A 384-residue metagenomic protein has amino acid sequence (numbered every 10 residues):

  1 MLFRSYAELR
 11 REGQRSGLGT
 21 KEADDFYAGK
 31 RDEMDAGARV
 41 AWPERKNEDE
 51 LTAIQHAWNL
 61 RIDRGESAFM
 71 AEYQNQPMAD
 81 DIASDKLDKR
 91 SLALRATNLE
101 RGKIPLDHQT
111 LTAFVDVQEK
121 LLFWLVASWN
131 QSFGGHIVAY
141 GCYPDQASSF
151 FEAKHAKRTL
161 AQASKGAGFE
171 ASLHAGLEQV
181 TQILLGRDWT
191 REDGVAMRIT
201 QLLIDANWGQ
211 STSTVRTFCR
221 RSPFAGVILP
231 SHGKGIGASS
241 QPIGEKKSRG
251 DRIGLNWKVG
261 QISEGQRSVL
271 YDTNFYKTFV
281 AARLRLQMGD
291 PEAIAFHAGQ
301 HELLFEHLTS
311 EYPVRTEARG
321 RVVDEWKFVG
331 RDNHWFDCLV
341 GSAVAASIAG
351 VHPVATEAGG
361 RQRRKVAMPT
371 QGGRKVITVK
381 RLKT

Functional and structural regions predicted by a protein language model:
M1-H108, L203, V259-S263, L270 (+1 more regions): Non-catalytic, compositionally simple segments
M1-S16, G168-E192, Q210-P223: ASCE P-loop NTPase helicase motor core
Y6-R45, V344, I348-T384: C-terminal low-complexity, acidic/polar tails when present
S67, A71-D80, S91, G194-T200 (+2 more regions): C-terminal nuclease/phosphodiesterase catalytic domains that cleave nucleic-acid phosphodiester bonds
D85-I104, E119-A196, Q201, T370 (+1 more regions): Nucleic-acid-processing active sites and adjacent nucleic-acid-binding tracks, predominantly divalent metal-dependent
P105, A113, K327: Short, surface-exposed loop/strand segments
H108-Q118: Two-metal-ion RNase H-like nuclease active-site motif
T112-F114, T200-D205: Extended hydrophobic secondary-structure segments that form protein cores and membrane-embedded regions
